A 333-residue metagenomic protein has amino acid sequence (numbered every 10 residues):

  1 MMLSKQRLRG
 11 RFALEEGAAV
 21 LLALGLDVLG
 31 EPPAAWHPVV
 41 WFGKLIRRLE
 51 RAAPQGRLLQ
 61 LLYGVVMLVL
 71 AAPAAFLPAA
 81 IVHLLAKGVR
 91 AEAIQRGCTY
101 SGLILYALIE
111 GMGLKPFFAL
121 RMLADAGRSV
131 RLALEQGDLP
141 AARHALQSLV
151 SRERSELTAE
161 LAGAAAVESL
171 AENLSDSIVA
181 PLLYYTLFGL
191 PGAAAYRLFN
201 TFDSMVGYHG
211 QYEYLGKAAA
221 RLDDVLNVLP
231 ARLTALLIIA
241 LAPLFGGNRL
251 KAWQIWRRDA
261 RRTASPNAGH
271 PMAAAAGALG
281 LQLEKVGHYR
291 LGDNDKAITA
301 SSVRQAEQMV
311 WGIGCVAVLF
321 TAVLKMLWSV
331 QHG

Functional and structural regions predicted by a protein language model:
M2-A194, Y208-G333: Hydrophobic alpha-helical transmembrane segments
Y196-M205: Alpha-helical scaffolding flanking metal-ion-dependent phosphate/phosphodiester catalytic sites
